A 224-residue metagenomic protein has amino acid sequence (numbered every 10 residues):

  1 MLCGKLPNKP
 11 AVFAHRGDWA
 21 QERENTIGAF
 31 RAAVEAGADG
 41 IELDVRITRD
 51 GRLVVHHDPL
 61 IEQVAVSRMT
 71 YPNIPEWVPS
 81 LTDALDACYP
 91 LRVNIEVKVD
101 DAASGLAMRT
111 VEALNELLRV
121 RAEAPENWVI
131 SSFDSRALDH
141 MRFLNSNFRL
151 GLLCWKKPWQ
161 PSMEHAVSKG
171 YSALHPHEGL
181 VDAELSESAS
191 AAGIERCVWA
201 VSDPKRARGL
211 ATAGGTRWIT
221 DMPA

Functional and structural regions predicted by a protein language model:
M1-A224: Phosphate-group recognition and catalysis centered on beta-loop-alpha active-site segments
